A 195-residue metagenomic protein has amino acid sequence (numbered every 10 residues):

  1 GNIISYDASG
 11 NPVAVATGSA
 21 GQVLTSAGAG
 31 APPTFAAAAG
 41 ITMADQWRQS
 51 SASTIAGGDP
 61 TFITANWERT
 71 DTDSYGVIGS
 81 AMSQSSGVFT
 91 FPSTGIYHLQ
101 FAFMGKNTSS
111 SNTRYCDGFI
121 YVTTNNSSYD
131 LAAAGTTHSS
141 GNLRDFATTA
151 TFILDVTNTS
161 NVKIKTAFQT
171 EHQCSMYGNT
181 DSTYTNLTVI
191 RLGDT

Functional and structural regions predicted by a protein language model:
G1-M43, S93, Q169-H172, D181-Y184 (+1 more regions): Extracellular repetitive beta-rich solenoid segments
G21, F103-N107, T124, F152-V156 (+2 more regions): Beta-strand elements of well-folded, non-transmembrane domains
T25, T61-A65, S111-R114, N142-N158 (+1 more regions): Surface-exposed, low-hydrophobicity beta-strand/loop segments enriched in small/polar/acidic residues
A37-T113, A134-G135, Y177-T195: Terminal (often C-terminal
P92-T94, V122-S128, L154-K163: A short, structured loop/turn motif at beta-sheet edges
G95-G105, A147-T151, S160-T170: Extracellular beta-strand-rich recognition modules
S111-N126: Short, surface-exposed beta-strand/strand-loop-strand elements in extracellular ectodomains
D130-G141: Solvent-exposed serine/threonine-rich low-complexity stretches and specific carbohydrate-binding patches
